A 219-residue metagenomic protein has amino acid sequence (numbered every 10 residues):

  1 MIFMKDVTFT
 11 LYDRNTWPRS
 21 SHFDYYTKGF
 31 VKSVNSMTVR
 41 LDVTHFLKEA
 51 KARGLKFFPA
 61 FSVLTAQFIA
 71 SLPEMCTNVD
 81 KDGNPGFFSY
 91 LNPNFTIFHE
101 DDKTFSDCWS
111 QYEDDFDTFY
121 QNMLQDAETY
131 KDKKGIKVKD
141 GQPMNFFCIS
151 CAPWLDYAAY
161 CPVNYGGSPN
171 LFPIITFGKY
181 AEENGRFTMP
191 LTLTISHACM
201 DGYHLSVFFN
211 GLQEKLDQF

Functional and structural regions predicted by a protein language model:
I2-F9, N184-R186, Q213-F219: Charged, conformationally dynamic linker/hinge segments that couple catalytic or nucleotide-dependent chemistry
K5-Y12, K28-A60, S71, M75-L91 (+4 more regions): Gly/Ser/Thr-rich phosphate-binding loops and adjoining beta-strand/alpha-helix segments that form adenosine-phosphate
T10, D24, D126-K134, V138 (+5 more regions): Plant-skewed but cross-kingdom recognition/interaction modules and surfaces
S62-I69, V207-L212: Structural preference for long, well-ordered alpha-helical segments in enzyme cores
F68-M75, K215, F219: Short alpha-helical functional segments enriched in proximate histidine and acidic residues
H99-Y157: Helical lid/core segments from catalytic subdomains that handle acyl or acyl-like groups
G141-W154, P173-N210: Histidine-centered acyl-transfer/condensation active-site motif and its immediate structural neighborhood
S150-F172: Short, hydrophobic/π-rich interface segment
